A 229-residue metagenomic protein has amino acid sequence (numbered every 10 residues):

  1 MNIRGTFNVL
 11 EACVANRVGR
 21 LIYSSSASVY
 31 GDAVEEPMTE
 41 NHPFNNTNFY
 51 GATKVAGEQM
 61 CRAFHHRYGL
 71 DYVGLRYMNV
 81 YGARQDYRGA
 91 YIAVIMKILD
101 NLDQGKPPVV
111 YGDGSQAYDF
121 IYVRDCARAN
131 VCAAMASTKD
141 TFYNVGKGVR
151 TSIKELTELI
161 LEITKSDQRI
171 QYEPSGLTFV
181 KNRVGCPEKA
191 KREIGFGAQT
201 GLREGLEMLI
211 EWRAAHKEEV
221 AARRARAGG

Functional and structural regions predicted by a protein language model:
M1-N8, A15, G19-R20, V29-G74 (+4 more regions): Catalytic helix-loop patch of NAD(P)-dependent Rossmann-fold dehydrogenases
T6, L10, E58-C61, I95 (+2 more regions): Short-chain dehydrogenase/reductase
S26: Residue(s) in the substrate-gating loop at a strand-loop-helix junction that position the organic substrate next
A90-V94, S152: Short acidic-hydrophobic sequence patches enriched in Asp/Glu that either
L102-G229: C-terminal substrate-binding subdomain of Rossmann-fold SDR/epimerase-dehydratase oxidoreductases
